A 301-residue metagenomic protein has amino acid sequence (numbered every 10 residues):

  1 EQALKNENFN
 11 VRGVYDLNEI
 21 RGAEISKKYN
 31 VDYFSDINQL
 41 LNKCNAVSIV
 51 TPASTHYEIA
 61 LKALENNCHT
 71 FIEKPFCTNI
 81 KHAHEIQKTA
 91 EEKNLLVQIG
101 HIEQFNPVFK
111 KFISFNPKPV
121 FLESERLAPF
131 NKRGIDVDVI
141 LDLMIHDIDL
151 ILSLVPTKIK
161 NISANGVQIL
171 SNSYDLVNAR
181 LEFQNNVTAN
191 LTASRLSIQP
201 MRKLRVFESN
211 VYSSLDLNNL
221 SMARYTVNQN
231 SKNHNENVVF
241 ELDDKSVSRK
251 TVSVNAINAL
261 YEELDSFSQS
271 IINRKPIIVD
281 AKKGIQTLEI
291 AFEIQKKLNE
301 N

Functional and structural regions predicted by a protein language model:
E1-Y29, I151: N-terminal Rossmann-like dinucleotide-binding module
N18, Y29-Q87: Beta-loop-alpha module in the N-terminal Rossmann-like domain of NAD(P)-dependent dehydrogenases, especially those
V31, N66-C68, E92-L96, V187: A short helix->loop->beta-strand "cap" motif at the edges of active sites that frequently abuts
S35, I72, V97-I99, L215: Hydrophobic residues in well-ordered beta-strands that form the structural core
A46-I49, L95, Q184, S266-N301: C-terminal helix-rich "cap/oligomerization" subdomain common to oxidoreductases
C77-G134: A contiguous active-site-proximal alpha/beta segment in oxidoreductase catalytic domains
G100-P107, F130-N161, Y174, K283-G284: Mid-domain beta-loop-alpha active-site segment that forms a flexible, acidic cofactor/metal-binding surface
I148-A223, V254-I257, Y261-R274: Contiguous beta-strand/loop segments that form the cofactor/metal-binding neighborhood of enzyme cores
